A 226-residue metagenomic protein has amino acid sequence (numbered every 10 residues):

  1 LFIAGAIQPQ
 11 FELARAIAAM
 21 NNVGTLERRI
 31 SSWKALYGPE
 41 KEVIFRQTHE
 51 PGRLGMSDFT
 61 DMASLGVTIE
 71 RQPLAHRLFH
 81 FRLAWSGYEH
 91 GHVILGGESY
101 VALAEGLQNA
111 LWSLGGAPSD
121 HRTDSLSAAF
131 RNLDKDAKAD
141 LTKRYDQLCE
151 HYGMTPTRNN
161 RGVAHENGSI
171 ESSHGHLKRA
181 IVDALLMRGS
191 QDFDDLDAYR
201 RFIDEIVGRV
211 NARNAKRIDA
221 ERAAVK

Functional and structural regions predicted by a protein language model:
F2-A19: DNA-recognition alpha helix
I7-E12, L26, D58, F81 (+7 more regions): Mobile genetic element proteins and their domesticated derivatives, centered on retroelements and DNA transposons
A19-V43, R209-K226: Amphipathic alpha-helical
G24, R28-E89, S99-A102: Mobile-element integrase/transposase regions, centering on the N-terminal DNA-binding/Zn-coordinating module
H92-D120: Active-site beta-loop-alpha junctions of metal-dependent nucleic acid enzymes, especially the RNase H-like/DDE
T123-S125, K135-D136, M154-R179, D195-D197: RNase H-like two-metal-ion nuclease catalytic core shared by retroviral integrases and related mobile-element nucleases
A137-P156: Two-metal-ion acidic nuclease core segments, chiefly of the RNase H-like superfamily
H174-K226: Active-site-proximal acidic segments at structured loop/helix or strand boundaries that coordinate catalytic metals
